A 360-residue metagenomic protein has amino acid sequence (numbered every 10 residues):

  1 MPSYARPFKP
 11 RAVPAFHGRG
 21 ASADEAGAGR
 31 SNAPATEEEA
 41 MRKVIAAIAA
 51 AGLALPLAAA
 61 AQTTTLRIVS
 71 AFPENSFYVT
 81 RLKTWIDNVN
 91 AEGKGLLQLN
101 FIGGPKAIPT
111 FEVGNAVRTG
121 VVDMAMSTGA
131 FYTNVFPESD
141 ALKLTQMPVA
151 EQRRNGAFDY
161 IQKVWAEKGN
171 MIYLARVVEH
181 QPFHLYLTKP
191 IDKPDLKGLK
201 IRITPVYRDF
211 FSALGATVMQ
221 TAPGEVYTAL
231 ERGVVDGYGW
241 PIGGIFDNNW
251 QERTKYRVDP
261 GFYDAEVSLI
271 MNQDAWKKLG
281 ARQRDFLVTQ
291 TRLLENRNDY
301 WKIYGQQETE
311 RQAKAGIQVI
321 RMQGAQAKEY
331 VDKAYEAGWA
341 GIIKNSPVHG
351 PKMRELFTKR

Functional and structural regions predicted by a protein language model:
P2, E38-V44: Positively charged n-region of N-terminal signal peptides that target proteins for export
G20-A40: Short, Lys/Arg-enriched N-terminal segments with co-localized hydrophobic residues within the first ~10-30 amino acids
E37, A50, Q62-E151, A166-R360: N-terminal secretory/targeting leader peptides
R42-A50, A54: Sec-dependent signal peptide recognition, specifically the positively charged N-region followed immediately by
L55-A61: Sec/Tat signal peptide C-region and signal peptidase I cleavage site
R154-Y160, V164: Core domains of carbohydrate- and sulfate-ester-processing enzymes
